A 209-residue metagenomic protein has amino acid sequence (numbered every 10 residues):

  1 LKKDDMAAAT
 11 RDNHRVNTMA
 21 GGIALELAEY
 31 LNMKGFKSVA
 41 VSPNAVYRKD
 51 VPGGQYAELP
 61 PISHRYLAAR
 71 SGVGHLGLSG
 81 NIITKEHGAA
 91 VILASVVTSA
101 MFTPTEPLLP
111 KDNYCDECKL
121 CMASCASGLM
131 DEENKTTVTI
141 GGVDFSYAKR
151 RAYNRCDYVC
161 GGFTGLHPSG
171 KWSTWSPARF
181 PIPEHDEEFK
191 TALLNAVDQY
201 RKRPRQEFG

Functional and structural regions predicted by a protein language model:
L1-K3: Redox-cofactor-proximal catalytic regions of oxidoreductases
D5-F208: Catalytic cores of enzyme domains
